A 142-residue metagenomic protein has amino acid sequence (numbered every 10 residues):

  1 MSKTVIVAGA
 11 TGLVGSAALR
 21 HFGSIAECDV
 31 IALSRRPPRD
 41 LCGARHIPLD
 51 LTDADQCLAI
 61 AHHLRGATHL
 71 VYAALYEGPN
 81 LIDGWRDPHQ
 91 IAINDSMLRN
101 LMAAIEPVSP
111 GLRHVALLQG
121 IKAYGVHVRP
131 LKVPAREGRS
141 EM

Functional and structural regions predicted by a protein language model:
K3-A26: N-terminal Rossmann NAD(P)H-binding glycine-rich loop of SDR-like oxidoreductase domains
T4, E27-V30, R113-H114: Residues at the starts of beta-strands that form the adenosine-phosphate
G9, S34, Q119: Short beta-strand/turn micro-motifs composed of small residues that flank or help shape donor/cofactor-binding pockets
R20-S24, H62, A103, P107: Short, well-ordered alpha-helices that flank and scaffold nucleotide-derived cofactor binding pockets
A26-R39: Conserved glycine-rich Rossmann-like NAD(P)H-binding loop of the short-chain dehydrogenase/reductase
P38-N100: NAD(P)H-binding glycine-rich loop region in Rossmannoid oxidoreductase-like domains and their noncatalytic homologs
T68, Y72, I82-A92, S96-M142: Conserved Rossmann-fold NAD(P)-dependent oxidoreductase catalytic core, especially the SDR/UDP-sugar
